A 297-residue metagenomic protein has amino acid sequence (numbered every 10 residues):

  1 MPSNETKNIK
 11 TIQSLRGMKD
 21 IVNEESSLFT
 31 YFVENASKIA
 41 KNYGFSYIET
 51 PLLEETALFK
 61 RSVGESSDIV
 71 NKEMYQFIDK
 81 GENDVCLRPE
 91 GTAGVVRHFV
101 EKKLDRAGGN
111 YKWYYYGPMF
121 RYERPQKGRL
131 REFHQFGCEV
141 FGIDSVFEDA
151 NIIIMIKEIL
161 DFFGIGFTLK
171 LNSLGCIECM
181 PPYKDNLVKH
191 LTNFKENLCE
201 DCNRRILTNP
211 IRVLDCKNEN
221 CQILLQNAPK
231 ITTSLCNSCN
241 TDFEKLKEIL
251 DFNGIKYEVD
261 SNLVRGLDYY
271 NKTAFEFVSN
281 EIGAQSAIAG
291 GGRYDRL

Functional and structural regions predicted by a protein language model:
P2-L297: TRNA-recognition modules of translation machinery and tRNA-sensing kinases, especially anticodon-binding
